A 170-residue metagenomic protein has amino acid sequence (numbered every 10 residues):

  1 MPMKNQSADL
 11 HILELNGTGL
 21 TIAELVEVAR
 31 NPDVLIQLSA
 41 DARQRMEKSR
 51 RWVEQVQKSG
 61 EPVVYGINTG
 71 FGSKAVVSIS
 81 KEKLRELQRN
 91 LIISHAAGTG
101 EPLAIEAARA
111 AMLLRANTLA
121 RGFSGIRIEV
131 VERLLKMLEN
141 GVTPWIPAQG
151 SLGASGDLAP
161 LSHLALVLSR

Functional and structural regions predicted by a protein language model:
P2-R170: Conserved, well-structured ligand/cofactor-binding cores
